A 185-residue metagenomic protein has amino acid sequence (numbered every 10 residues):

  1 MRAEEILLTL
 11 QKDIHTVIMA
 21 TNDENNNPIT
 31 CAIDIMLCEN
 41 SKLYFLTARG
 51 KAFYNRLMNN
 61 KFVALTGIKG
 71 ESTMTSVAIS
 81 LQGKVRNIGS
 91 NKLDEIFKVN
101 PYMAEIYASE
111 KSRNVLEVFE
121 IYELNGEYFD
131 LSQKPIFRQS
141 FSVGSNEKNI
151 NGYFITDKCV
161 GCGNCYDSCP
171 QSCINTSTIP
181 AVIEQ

Functional and structural regions predicted by a protein language model:
T9-N25, V63-G67: A short, Trp-centered hydrophobic/proline-enriched beta-strand micro-motif
A32-L37: A short, well-structured catalytic beta-strand-centered motif of the EAL phosphodiesterase domain for c-di-GMP
N40-Y44: Short active-site oxyanion
A52-L116, Y122-N125: Short, structured beta-strand-loop surface elements
V118, Q133-N151: Flexible glycine-rich active-site/ligand-binding loops centered on an Asp-His dyad
N125-D130, K134: Intrinsically disordered, low-complexity linkers and tails
I155-G161: Short Cys/His-rich zinc-binding micro-motifs
N164-Q185: Iron-sulfur cluster-binding cysteine motifs and their immediate structural context in ferredoxin-like electron-transfer
